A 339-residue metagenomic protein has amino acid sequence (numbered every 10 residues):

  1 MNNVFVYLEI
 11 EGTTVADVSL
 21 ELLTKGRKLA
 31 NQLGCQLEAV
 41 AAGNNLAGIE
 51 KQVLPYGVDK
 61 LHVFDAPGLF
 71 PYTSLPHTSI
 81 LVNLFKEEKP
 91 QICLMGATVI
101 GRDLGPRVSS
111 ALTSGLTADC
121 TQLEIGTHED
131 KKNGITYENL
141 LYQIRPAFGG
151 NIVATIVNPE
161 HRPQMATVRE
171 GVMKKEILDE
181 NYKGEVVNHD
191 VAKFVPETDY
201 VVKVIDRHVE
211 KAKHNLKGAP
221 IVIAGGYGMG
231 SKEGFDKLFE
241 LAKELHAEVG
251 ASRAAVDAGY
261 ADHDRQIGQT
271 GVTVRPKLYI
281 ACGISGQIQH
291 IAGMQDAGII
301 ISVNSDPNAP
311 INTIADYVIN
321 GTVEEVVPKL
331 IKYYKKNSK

Functional and structural regions predicted by a protein language model:
M1-K339: N-terminal glycine-rich FAD/FM-binding segment characteristic of electron-transfer flavoproteins
